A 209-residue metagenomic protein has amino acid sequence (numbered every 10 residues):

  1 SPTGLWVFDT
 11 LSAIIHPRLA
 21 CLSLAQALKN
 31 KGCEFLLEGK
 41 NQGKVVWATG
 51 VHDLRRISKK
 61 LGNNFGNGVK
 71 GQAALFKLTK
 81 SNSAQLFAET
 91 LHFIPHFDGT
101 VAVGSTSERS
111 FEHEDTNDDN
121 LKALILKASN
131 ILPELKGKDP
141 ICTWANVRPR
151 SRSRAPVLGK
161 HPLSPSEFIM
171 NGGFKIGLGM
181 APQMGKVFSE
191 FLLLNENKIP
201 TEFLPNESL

Functional and structural regions predicted by a protein language model:
S1-K31, R150: Flavin (FAD/FMN) cofactor-binding and adjacent substrate-gating region of FAD-dependent oxidoreductase domains
L5-D9, V103, F168-M170: Generic recognition of long tandem-repeat/solenoid scaffolds
W6-F8, A74, F203: Well-ordered beta-strand positions enriched in small/hydrophobic/aromatic, beta-favoring residues
S23, K44, A123, K127 (+2 more regions): Alpha-helical elements of Rossmann-like donor-binding domains used by nucleotide-donor carbohydrate transfer enzymes
L28-N41: A conserved beta-strand/loop element that lines the FAD pocket in flavoprotein oxidoreductases
Q42-D53, G185: Short hydrophobic core segments
V51-S164: Active-site substrate-recognition segment that forms the wall of the catalytic cavity or substrate channel
D139-L209: C-terminal catalytic lobe of FAD-dependent flavoproteins
